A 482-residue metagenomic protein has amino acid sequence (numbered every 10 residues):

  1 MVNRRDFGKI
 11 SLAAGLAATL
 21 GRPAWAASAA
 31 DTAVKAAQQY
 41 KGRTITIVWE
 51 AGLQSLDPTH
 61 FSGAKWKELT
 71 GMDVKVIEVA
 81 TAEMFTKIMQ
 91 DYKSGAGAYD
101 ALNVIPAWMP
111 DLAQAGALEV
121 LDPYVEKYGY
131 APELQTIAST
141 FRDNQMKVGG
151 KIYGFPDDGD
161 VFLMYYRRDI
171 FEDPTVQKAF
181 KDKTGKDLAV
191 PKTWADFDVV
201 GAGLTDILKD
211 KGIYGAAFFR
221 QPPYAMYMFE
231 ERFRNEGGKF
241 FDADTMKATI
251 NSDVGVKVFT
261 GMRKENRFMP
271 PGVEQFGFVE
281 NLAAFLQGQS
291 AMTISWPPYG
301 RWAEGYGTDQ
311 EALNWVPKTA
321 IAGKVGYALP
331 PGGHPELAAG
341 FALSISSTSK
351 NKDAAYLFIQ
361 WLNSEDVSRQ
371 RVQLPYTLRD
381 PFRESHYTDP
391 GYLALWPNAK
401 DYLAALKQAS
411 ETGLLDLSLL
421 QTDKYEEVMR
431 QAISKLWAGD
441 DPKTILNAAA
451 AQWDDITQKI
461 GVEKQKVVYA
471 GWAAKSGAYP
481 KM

Functional and structural regions predicted by a protein language model:
D6-A27: N-terminal export signals
A27-Q39, P106-L163, A225-M228, R232 (+2 more regions): Hinge/lid segment of periplasmic solute-binding proteins
A30-A33, A322-A328, Q373-K435, V467-M482: Long, aromatic- and glycine/proline-rich binding clefts that accommodate carbohydrate-like moieties
D31-A36, L53-D73, D169, M429: Short, polar/charged alpha-helical segment
F61-I137, G154, P174-T175, A179 (+4 more regions): Extracytoplasmic "Venus flytrap"/periplasmic binding protein-like
E68, G150, I170, V256 (+5 more regions): Extracytoplasmic/periplasmic substrate-recognition and gating elements
N144-D158, F162, K192-K247, Q287-S290: Extracytoplasmic/periplasmic solute-binding protein
D196-L204, G238, A243-Q275, A322-G326 (+1 more regions): Glycine-centered hinge/linker elements that transmit conformational signals in sensory and ligand-binding systems
